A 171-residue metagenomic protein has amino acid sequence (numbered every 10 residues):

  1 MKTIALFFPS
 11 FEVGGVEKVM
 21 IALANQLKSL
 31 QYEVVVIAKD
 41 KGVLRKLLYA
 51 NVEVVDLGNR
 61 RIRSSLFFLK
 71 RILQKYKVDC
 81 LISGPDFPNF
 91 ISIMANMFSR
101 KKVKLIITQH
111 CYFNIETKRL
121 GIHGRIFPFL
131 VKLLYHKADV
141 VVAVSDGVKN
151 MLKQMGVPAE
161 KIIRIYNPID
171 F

Functional and structural regions predicted by a protein language model:
M1-F171: Membrane-interface segments of envelope glycosyltransferases acting on lipid-linked substrates or membrane lipids
